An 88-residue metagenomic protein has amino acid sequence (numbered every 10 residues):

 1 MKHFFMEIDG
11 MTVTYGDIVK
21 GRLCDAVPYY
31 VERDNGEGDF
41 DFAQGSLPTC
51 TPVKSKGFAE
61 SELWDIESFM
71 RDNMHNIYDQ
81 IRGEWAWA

Functional and structural regions predicted by a protein language model:
M1-G16: Negatively charged, low-complexity tracts enriched in Asp/Glu with abundant Ser/Thr
K2, Y30, D39, A43-L47 (+3 more regions): Alpha-helical membrane insertion/targeting regions
D9-G10, K20, D34, L63 (+2 more regions): Short linear sequence elements within intrinsically disordered, low-complexity coil regions
T14-F58: A short, structured beta-strand/loop element
K56-A88: Acidic, low-complexity intrinsically disordered segments
